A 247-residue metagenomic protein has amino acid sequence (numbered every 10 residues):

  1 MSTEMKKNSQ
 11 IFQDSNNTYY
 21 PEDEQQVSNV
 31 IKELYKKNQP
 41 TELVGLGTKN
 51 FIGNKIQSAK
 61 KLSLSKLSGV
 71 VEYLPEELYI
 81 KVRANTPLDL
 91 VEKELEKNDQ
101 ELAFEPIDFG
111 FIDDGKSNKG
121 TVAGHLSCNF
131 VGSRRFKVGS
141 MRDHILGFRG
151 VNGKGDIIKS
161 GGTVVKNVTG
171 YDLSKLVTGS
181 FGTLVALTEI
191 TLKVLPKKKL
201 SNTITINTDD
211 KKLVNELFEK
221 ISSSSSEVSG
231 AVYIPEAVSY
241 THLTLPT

Functional and structural regions predicted by a protein language model:
N8-T41, L64-K116, F130-T163, K197-I206 (+1 more regions): N-terminal glycine-rich flavin-associated loop
V44-K49: Glycine-rich beta-strand-to-loop/alpha-helix junction loops that act as flexible
I52-L67: Glycine-rich loop at the start of a catalytic domain that most often binds anionic cofactors/ligands
T121, N152-G153, G179: Short, acidic, Ser/Thr-enriched surface-loop or helix-capping motifs
G161-T163, T183, T188-K198: Mobile "lid/hinge" segments at catalytic clefts and subdomain interfaces of large enzymes
V164-V168, S174: Flexible, small-/acidic-enriched active-site or ligand-binding loops
K211-Y233: Short amphipathic alpha-helix segments
T241-T247: Conserved small/polar residues in nucleotide/adenosyl-binding loops
